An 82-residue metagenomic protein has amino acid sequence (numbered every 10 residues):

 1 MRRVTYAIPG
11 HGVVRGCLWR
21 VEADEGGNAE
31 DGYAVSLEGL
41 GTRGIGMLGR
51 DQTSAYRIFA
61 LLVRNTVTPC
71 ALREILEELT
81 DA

Functional and structural regions predicted by a protein language model:
M1-A34, L61: Short N-terminal "domain-start" leader segments that mark the transition from disordered tails or signal peptides into
R3, T68-A82: Short, mixed-charge low-complexity intrinsically disordered segments
W19, I58-V63, R73, E77: Surface-exposed beta-strand edges and their flanking turn/coil or helix-capping segments
E22, L40-G41, C70: Non-catalytic effector/regulatory segments
L40-R64: A short, exposed loop/beta-hairpin motif centered on an aromatic-Gly-Thr core
